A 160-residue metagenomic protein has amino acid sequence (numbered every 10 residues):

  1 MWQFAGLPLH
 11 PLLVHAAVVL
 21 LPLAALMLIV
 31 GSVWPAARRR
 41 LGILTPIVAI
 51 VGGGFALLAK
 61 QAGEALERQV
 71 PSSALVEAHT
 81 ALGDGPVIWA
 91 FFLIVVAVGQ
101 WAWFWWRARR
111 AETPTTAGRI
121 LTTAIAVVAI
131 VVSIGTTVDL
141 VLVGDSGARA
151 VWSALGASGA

Functional and structural regions predicted by a protein language model:
M1-A160: Polytopic transmembrane helical bundles with strong interfacial aromatic enrichment
